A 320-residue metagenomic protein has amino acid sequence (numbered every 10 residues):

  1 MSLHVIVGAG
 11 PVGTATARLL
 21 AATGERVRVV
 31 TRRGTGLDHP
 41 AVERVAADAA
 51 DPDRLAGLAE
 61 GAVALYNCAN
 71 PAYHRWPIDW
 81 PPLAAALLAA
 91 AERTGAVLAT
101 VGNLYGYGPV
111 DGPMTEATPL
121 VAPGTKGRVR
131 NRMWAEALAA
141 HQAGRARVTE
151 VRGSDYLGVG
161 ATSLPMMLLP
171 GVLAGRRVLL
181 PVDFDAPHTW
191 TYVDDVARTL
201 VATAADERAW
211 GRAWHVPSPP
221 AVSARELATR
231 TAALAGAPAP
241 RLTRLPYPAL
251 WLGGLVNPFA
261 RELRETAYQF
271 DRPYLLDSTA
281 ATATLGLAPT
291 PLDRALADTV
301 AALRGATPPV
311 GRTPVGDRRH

Functional and structural regions predicted by a protein language model:
V7, P181-A186, W214-A221, A232-G236 (+2 more regions): Glycine-rich Rossmann NAD(P)(H)-binding loop
V12: Hydrophobic/small residue at the entry helix of a nucleotide-binding pocket
T35-T94: NAD(P)H-binding glycine-rich loop region in Rossmannoid oxidoreductase-like domains and their noncatalytic homologs
A85-R132: Conserved Rossmann-fold NAD(P)-dependent oxidoreductase catalytic core, especially the SDR/UDP-sugar
N103, A135-V159: Conserved beta-loop-beta element that borders a ligand/cofactor-binding pocket
T162-L168, P181-A204, G211-H215: Substrate-positioning beta->alpha
A228-L275, P308-H320: Terminal hydrophobic/aromatic helix or amphipathic segment near a protein terminus
T282, T290-H320: Amphipathic terminal alpha-helices
